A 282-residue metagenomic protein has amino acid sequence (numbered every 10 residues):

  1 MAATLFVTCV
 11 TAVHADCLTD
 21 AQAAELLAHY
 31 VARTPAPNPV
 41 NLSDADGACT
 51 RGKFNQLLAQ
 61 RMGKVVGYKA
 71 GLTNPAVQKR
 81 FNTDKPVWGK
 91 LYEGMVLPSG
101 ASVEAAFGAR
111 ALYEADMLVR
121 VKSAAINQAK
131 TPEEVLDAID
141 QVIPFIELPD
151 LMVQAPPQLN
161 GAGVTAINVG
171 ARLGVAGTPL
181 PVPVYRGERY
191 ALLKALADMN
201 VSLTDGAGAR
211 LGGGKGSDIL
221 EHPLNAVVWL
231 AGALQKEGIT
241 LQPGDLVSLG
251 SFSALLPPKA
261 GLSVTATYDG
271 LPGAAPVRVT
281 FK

Functional and structural regions predicted by a protein language model:
M1-C9: Bacterial N-terminal signal peptides
V10-A15: Sec/Tat signal peptide C-region and signal peptidase I cleavage site
D16-H222, A275-V277, K282: Catalytic-core "active-site belt" of small-molecule-metabolizing enzymes, emphasizing His/Asp/Glu-rich regions
S253-L256, G270-G273: Short, charged beta-turn/beta-strand-edge "cap" motif at the junction between a beta-strand and an adjacent loop
